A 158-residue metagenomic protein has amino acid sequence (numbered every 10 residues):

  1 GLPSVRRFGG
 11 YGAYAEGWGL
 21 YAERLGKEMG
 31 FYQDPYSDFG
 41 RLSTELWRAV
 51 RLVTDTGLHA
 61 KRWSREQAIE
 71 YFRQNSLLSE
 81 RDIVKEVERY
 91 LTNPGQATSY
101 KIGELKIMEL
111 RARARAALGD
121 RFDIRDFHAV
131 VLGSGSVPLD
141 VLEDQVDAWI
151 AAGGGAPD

Functional and structural regions predicted by a protein language model:
G1-D158: N-terminal maturation segment of proteins
